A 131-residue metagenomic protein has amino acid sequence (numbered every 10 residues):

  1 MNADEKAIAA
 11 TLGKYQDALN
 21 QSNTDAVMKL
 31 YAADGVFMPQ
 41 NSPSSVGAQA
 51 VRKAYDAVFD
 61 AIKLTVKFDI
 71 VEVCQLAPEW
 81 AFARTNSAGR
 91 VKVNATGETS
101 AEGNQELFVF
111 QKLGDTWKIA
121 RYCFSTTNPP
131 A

Functional and structural regions predicted by a protein language model:
N2-K6, T127-A131: Generic C-terminal helix-cap and adjacent flexible tail
A3-G13, D17, T24-A77, T85-N86 (+1 more regions): A solvent-exposed, acidic/Ser-Thr-rich amphipathic alpha-helical stretch
D34, T96, L113-T116: Residue-level recognition of short loop/turn positions
N86-S87, C123: A mature extracytoplasmic/lumenal domain signature
G89-V93, F110: Beta-strand elements of well-folded, non-transmembrane domains
V93-T96, P129-A131: A short, polar/proline- and glycine-enriched secondary-structure boundary/capping micro-motif
G103-P130: Short beta-strand edge/turn micro-motifs at domain boundaries
